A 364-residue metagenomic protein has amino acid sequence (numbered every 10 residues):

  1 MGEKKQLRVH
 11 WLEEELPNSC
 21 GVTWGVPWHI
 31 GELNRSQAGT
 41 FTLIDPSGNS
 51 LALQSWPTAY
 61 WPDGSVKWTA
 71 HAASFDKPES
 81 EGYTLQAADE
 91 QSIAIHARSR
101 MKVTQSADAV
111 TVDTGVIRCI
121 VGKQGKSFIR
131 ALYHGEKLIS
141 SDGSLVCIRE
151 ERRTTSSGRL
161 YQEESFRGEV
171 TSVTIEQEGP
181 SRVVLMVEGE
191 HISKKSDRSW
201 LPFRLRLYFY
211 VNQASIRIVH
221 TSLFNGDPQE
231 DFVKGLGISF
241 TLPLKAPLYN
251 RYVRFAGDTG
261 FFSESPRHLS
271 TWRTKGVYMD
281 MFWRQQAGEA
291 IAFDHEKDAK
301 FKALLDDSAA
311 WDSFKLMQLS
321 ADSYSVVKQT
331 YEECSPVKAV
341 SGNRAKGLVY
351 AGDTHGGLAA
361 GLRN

Functional and structural regions predicted by a protein language model:
G2-L16, V219-F224: Short beta-strand elements of extracellular/lumenal beta-sandwich folds
G2-Q6, L16-H29, T40, A59 (+2 more regions): Terminal accessory/targeting
K4-R8, G21-T23, W68-A70, G82 (+3 more regions): Intrinsic-disorder/low-complexity, polar/charged segments enriched in Ser/Thr/Lys/Arg/Asp/Glu/Gln
H10-Q37, V233-L242: Surface-exposed beta-strand/loop patches in extracellular or lumenal glycoproteins
L12, P57, H71-D76, L205-Y208: Beta-strand-rich interaction surfaces with strong enrichment in secreted/lumenal proteins
A38, T42-T69: Solvent-exposed beta-strand/loop surfaces of large extracellular or lumenal domains
W68, S74-T114, C119-A131, F240: Extended acidic/polar, glycine-enriched regions that form or flank non-catalytic beta-rich accessory modules
D108-N364: Beta-strand/loop-rich accessory regions of lumenal/periplasmic or secreted enzymes, predominantly carbohydrate-active
